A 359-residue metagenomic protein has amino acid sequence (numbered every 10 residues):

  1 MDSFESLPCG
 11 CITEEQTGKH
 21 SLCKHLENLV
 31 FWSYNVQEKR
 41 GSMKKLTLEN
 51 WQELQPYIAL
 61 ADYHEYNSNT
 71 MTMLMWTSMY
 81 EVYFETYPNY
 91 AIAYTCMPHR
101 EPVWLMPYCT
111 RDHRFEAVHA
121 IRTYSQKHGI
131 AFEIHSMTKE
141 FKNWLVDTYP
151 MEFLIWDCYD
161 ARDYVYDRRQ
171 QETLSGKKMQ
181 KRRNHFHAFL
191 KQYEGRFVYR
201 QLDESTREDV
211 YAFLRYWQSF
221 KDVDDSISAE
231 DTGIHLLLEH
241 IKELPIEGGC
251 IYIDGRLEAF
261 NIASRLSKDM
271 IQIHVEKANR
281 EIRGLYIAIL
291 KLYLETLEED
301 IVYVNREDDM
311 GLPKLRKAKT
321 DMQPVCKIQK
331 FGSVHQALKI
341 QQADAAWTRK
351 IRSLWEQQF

Functional and structural regions predicted by a protein language model:
S3, I12, V30-K39: Short, positively charged and aromatic/hydrophobic N-terminal segments
C9-C11, C23: Cysteine-centered motifs
N35-E116, D222-H240: N-terminal charged segments
A61-V82, F197-N279: A conserved beta-strand-loop-helix scaffold within acyl/acetyltransferase catalytic domains
S68-E140, Y252-R280: Conserved donor-binding loop and adjoining core beta-sheet/short helix segment in diverse acyl/aminoacyl transferases
P150-V223: Acyltransferase donor/substrate-recognition loop-hinge adjacent to the catalytic core
L154-L174, E299, Y303-F359: Active-site/acyl-donor-binding loops of N-acyltransferases
I246-Q336: Aromatic (often tryptophan-rich) hydrophobic motifs at membrane interfaces
